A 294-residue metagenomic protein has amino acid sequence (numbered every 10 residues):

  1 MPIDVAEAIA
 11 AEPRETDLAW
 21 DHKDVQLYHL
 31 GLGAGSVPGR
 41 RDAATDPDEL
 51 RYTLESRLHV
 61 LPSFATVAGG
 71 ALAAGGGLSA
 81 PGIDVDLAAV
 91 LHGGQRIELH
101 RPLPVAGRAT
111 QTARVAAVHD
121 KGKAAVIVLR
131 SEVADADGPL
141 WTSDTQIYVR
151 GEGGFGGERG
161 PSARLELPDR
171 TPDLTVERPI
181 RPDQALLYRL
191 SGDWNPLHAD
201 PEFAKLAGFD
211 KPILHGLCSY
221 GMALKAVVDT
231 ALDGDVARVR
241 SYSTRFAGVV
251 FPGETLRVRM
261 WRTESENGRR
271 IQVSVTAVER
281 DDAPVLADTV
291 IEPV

Functional and structural regions predicted by a protein language model:
M1-R108: Hydrophobic, proline/glycine-rich low-complexity stretches
M1-R14, V90-V176, V250-G253, R257-V294: HotDog/MaoC-like acyl-thioester-processing domains
R14-L18, E177, I213: Hydrophobic alpha-helical scaffolding
D24, L32, I180-P182, S191 (+3 more regions): A broadly conserved detector of short glycine/acidic/proline-rich loop/turn motifs that flank catalytic sites and bind
D46-T66, D183-G234, R238: A conserved, well-ordered hydrophobic junction motif at loop->secondary-structure transitions
R159-P196, P201: Active-site/ligand-binding surface loops and adjacent short beta/alpha elements that line catalytic pockets across
E202-A283, V290, V294: Catalytic-pocket segment enriched in acidic/His residues
